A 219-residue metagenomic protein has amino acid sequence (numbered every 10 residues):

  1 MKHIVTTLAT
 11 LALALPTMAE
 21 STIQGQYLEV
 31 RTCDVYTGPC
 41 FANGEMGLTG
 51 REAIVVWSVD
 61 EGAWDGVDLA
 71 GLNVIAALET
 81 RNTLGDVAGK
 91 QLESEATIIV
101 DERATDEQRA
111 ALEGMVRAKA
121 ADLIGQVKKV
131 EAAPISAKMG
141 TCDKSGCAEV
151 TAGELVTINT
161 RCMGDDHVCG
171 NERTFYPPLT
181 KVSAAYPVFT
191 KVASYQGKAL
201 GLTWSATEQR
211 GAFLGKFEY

Functional and structural regions predicted by a protein language model:
M1-I4: Positively charged n-region of N-terminal signal peptides that target proteins for export
T6, C40, G62-W64, T105 (+1 more regions): Generic "edge-of-domain/loop-turn" microfeature
T6-A14: Bacterial N-terminal signal peptides
E20-T97: N-terminal Sec/ER secretory leader and immediately downstream segment of secreted/extracellular precursors
I99-F217: Mature, soluble, non-transmembrane domains
